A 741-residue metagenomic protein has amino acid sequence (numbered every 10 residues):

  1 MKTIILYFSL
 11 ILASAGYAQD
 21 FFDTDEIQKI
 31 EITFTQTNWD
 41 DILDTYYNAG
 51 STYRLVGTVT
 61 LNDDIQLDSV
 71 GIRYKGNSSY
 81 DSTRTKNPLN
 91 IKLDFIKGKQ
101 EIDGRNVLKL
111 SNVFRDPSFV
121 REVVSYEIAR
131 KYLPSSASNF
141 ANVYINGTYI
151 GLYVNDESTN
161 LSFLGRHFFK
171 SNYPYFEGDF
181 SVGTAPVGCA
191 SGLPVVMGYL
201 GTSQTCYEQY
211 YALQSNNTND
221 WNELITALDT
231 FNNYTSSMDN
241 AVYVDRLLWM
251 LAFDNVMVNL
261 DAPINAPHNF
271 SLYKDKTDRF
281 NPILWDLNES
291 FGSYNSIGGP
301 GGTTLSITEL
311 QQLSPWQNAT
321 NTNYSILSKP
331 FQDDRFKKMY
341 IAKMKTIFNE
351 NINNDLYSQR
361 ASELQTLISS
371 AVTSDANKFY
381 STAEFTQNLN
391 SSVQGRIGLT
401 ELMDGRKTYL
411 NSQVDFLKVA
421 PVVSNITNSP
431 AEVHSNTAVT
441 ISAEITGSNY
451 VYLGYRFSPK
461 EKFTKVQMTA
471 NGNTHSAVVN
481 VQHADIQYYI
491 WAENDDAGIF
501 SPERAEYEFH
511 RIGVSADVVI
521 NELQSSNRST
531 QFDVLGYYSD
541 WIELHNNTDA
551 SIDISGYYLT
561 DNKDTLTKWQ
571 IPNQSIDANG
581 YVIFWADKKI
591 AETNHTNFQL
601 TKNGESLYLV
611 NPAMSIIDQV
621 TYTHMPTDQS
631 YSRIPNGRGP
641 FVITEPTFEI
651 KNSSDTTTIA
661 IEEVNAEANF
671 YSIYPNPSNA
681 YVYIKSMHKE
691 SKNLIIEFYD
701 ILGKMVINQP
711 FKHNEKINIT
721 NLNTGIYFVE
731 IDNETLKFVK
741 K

Functional and structural regions predicted by a protein language model:
M1-Q19, I661: Bacterial Sec-dependent N-terminal signal peptides
L12, E663-K741: C-terminal outer-membrane/trafficking sorting elements
Q19-F21, D25-I27, N38, I42 (+8 more regions): Middle-to-C-terminal accessory/interaction subdomains
G57-N112: Conserved oxyanion/phosphate-binding beta-strand-loop segments in alpha/beta enzyme cores
N90-G98, N112-V113, K131-S136, F140 (+3 more regions): Internal "kinase-insert"/substrate-recognition segments embedded within catalytic cores of ATP-dependent enzymes
I397-V422, I426-S429, H483-N679: Intrinsically disordered, low-complexity linkers and terminal tails enriched in Ser/Thr/Pro/Gly with interspersed basic
T437-I441, Y538-D540, A680-V682: Structural beta-strand segments of beta-rich domains
N449-A505: Alpha-glucan (starch/glycogen) binding determinants
